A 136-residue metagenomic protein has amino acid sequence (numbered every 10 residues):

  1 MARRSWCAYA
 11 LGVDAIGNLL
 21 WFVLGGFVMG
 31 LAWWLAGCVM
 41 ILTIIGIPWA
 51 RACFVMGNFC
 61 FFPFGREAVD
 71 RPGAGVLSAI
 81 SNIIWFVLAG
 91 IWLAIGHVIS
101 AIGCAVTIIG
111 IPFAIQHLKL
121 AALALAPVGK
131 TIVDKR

Functional and structural regions predicted by a protein language model:
A2-R136: Juxtamembrane, membrane-proximal amphipathic segments and lipid-exposed surfaces of hairpin/multipass modules
